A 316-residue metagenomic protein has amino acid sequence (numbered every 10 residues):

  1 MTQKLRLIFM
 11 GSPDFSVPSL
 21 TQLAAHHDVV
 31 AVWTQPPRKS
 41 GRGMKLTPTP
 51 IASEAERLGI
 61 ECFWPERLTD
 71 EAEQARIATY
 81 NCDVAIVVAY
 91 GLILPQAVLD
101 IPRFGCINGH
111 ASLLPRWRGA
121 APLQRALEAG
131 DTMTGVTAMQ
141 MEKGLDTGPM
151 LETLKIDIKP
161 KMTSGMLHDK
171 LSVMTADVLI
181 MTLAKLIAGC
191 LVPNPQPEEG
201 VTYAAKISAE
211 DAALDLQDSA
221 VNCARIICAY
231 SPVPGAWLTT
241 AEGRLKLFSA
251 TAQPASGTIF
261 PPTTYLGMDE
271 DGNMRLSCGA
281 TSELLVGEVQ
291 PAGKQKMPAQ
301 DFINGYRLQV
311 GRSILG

Functional and structural regions predicted by a protein language model:
M1-G43: N-terminal Rossmann-like dinucleotide-binding module
R6, V30-A31, E61-Y80, I93-A111: Internal alpha/beta domain cores that form substrate/cofactor-binding pockets in large enzymes and binding proteins
S12-F15, E66-T69, Y90-L92, Q253: Short beta->alpha connector loops
A25, V84-Y203, S208: Donor/substrate-binding cores of folate-linked one-carbon enzymes
Q35, K39-N81: N-terminal glycine-/serine-/threonine-rich beta1-alpha1-beta2 phosphate-ribose binding loop of Rossmann-like
A205-D218: Acyl-group handling in specialized metabolite and lipid biosynthesis
L216-G316: An anion-binding loop in the catalytic cleft
